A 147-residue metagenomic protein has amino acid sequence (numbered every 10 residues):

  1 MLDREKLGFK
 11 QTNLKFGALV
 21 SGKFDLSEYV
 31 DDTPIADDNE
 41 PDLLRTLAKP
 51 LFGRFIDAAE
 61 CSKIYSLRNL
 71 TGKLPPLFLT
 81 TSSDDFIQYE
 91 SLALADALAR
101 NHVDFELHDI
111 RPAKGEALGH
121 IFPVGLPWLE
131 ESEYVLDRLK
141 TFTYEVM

Functional and structural regions predicted by a protein language model:
M1-M147: Alpha/beta-hydrolase superfamily serine-hydrolase fold, recognizing
